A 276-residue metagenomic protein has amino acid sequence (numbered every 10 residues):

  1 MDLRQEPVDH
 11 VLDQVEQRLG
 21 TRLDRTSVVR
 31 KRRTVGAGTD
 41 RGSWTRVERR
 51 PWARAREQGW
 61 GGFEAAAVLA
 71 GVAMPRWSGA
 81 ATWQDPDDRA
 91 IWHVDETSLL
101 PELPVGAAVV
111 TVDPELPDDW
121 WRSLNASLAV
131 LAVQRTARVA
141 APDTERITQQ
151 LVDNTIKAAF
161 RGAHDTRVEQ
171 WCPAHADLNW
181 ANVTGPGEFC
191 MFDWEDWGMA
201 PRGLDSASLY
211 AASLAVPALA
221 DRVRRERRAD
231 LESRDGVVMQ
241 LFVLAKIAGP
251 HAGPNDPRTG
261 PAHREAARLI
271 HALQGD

Functional and structural regions predicted by a protein language model:
M1-L23, V29-R30, R264-D276: Actinobacteria-biased recognition of intrinsically disordered, low-complexity terminal regions
R4-R22, W44-E96, L103-L131: A conserved alpha-helical element in kinase catalytic cores
T34-G42, P186: Active-site beta-strand termini and strand-to-loop segments that position acidic
S43, D95, C172-A174, C190-M191: Protein kinase-like catalytic core scaffold
W120, V130-A176, P186: An alpha-helical support segment within catalytic cores of ATP-dependent transferases
A181-V183: Hydrophobic residue at the +6 position relative to the catalytic HRD Asp in the kinase catalytic loop
G185-E226: Active-site Asp-x-Gly
Y210-D276: A conserved long alpha-helix in the C-terminal portion of kinase-like catalytic domains
